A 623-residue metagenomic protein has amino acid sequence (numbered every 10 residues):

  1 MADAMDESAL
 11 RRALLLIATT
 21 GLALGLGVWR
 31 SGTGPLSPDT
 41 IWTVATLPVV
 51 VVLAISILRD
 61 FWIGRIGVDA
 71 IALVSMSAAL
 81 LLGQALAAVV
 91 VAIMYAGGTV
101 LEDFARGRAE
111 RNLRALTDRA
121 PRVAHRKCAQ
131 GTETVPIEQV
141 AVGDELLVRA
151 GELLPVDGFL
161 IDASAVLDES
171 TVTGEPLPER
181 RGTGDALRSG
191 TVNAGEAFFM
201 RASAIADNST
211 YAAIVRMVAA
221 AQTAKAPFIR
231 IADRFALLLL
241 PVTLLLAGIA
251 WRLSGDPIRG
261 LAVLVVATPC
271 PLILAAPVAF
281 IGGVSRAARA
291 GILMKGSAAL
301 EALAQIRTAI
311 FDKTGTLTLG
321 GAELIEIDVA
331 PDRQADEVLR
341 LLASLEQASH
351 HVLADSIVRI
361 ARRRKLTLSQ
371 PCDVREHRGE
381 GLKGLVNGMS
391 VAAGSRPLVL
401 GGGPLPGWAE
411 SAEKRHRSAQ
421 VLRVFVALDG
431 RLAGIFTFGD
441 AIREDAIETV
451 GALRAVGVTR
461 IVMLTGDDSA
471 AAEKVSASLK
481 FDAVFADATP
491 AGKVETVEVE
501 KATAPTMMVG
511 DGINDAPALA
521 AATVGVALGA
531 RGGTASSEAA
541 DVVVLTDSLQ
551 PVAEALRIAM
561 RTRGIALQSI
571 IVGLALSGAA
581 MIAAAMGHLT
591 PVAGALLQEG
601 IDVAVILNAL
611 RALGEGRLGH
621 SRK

Functional and structural regions predicted by a protein language model:
A2-D6, L24, P35, T40-K127 (+7 more regions): Actuator/coupling domain of P-type ATPases
A2-T19: N-terminal membrane topogenic signal
A4-E7, L26-G34, T40, A54-W62 (+7 more regions): Membrane-embedded alpha-helical bundles of multi-pass transporters
I17-G21, R230-T268, P277, L567-E599: Bilayer-spanning, highly hydrophobic alpha-helical transmembrane segments
I57, Q84, A105, A124 (+27 more regions): Residue-level signature of catalytic and energy-coupling elements of molecular machines, predominantly ATP/GTP-dependent
L58-W62, I66, L101-R114, V278-S297 (+1 more regions): Juxtamembrane helix-loop transition segments at the membrane interface in multi-pass membrane proteins
A115-L116, A298-A516, A520-V524, R557-M560 (+1 more regions): Cytosolic catalytic headpiece
A115-N208, A298-L342, Q370, L385 (+1 more regions): Conserved cytosolic catalytic loops of P-type ATPases
